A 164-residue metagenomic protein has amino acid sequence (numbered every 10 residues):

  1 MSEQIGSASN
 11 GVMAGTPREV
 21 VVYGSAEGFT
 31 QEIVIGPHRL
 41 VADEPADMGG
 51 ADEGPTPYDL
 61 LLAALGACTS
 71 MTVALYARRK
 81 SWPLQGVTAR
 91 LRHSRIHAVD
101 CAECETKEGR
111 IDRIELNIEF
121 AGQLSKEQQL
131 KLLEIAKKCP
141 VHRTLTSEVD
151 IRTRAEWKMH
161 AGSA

Functional and structural regions predicted by a protein language model:
M1-A63, L75-A164: Extended beta-strand/beta-hairpin segments
T72: Metal-dependent nuclease catalytic cores in nucleic-acid-processing enzymes, especially RNase H-like/related
